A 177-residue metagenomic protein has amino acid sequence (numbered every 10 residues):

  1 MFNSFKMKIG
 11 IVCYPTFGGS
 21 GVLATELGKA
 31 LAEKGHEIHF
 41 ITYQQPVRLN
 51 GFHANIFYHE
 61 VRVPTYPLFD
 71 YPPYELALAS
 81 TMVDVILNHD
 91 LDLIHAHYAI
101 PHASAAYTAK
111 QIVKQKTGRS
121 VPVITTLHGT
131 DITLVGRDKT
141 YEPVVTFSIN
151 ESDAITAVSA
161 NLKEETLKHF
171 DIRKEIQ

Functional and structural regions predicted by a protein language model:
M1-V47, A54-H59, A154: N-terminal subdomain of nucleotide-sugar transferases
T16-F17, D70-Y74, D131-R137: Short, flexible loop segments at the rims of nucleotide/cofactor-binding pockets, characterized by
P46, P101, N161-K163: Alpha-helix capping/helix-boundary segments
P67-I94, A103-S104, T108, K139-P143 (+1 more regions): An amphipathic, basic-hydrophobic alpha-helix
V113-I124, T130-F147: Nucleotide-sugar donor phosphate/pyrophosphate-binding loop at the beta->alpha transition of glycosyltransferases
E151-S159: A short beta-strand/loop micro-motif in the catalytic core of glycosyltransferases that engages the nucleotide-sugar
K163-Q177: Helix-loop-beta element that forms the nucleotide-linked donor phosphate-binding surface in glycosyltransferases
